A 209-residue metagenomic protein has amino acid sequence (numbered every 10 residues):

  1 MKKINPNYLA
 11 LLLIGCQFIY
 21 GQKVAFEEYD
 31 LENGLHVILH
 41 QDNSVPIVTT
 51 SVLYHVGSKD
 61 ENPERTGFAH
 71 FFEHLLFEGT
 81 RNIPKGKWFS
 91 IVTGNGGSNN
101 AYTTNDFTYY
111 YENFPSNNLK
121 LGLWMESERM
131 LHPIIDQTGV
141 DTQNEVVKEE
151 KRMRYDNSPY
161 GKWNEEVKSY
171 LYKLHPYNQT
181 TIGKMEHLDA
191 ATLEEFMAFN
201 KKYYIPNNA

Functional and structural regions predicted by a protein language model:
M1-V24: Bacterial Sec-dependent N-terminal signal peptides
N5, D42, I83, I134-D136: Poly-acidic low-complexity segments
A10, E73-L76, V146, M153: Hydrophobic side chains within alpha-helical segments
I19-F89, Y111-F114, K120-S127, I182 (+1 more regions): His/Glu-rich zincin catalytic helix
D30, F89-A209: Charge-rich, well-structured scaffold segments of protease-associated domains
